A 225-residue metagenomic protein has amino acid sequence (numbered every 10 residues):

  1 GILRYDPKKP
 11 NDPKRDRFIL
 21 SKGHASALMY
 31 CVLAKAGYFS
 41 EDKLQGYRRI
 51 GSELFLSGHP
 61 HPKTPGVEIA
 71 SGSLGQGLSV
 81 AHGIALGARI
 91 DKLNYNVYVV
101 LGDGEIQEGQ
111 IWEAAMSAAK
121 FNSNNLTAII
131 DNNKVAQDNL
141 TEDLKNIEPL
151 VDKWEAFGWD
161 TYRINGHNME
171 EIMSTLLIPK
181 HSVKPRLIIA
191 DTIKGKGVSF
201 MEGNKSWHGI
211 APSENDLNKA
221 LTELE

Functional and structural regions predicted by a protein language model:
G1-K120: Cofactor-binding active-site loop characterized by glycine-rich and histidine/acidic residues
I19, R163, L187-I189: Structured core elements
K22-S26, S40, G77, D143 (+3 more regions): Generic structural signal for well-ordered, non-membrane alpha-helical segments in soluble metabolic enzymes
H24-A25, N133-K134, N168, T192-G195: Glycine-rich beta-alpha junction loops
Y30-V32, H59, Q110-W112, D138-E142 (+2 more regions): Short acidic, glycine/serine/threonine-rich loops at helix termini
G66, A70-S73, L78-K180: Thiamine diphosphate
M169-E225: Glycine/aspartate-rich loop-and-adjacent alpha/beta segment that forms the canonical ThDP
